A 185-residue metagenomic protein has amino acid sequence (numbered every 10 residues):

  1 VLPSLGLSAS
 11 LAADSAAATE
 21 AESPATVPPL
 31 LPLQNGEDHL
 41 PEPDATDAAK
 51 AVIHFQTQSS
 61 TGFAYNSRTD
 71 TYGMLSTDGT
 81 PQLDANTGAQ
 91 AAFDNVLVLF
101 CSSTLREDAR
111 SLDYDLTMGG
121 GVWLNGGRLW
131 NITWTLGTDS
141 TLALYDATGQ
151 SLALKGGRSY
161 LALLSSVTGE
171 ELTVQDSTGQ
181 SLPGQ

Functional and structural regions predicted by a protein language model:
V1-Q185: A surface/extracellular/periplasmic glyco- and lipid-processing/surface-interacting theme
